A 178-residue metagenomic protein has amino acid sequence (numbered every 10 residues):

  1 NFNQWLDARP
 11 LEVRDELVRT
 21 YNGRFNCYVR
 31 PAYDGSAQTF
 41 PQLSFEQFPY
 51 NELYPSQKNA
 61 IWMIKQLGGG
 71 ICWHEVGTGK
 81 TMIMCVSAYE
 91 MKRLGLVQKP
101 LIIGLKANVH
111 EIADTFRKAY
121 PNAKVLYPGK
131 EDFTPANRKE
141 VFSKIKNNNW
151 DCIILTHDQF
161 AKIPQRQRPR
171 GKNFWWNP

Functional and structural regions predicted by a protein language model:
N1-F25, P121, N149-W150, R170-N177: Charged, low-complexity intrinsically disordered regions
E12, L67, G79, A107: Residue-level signal for short amphipathic helical patches enriched in basic/charged and nearby hydrophobic residues
R14, V18, Q57-K58, L105 (+2 more regions): A structural signal for well-ordered alpha-helical scaffolds and beta->alpha junctions
V18, N22, I61-K65, A113 (+1 more regions): Non-transmembrane alpha-helical segments in soluble domains of secreted/periplasmic/extracellular proteins
C27-W73: Conserved pre-motif I regulatory segment
A37-E52, T81, S87, K92-P178: SF2 helicase/translocase NTPase motor core, specifically the RecA-like lobe 1 inter-motif segment between Walker
I71, T81-M82: Glycan-recognition and catalytic cores of secretory/periplasmic carbohydrate-active enzymes
V76: The conserved Walker
